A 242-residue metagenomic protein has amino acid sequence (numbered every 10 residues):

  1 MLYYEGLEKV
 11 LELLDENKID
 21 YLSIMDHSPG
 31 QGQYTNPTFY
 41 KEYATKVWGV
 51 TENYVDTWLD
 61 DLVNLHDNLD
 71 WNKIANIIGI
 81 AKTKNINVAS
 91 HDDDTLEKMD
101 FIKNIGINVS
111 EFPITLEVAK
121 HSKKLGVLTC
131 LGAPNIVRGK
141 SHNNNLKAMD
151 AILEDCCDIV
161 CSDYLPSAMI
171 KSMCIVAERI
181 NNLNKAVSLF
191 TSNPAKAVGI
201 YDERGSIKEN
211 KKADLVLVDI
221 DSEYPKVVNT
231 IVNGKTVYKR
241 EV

Functional and structural regions predicted by a protein language model:
M1-D93, D163: Metal-coordinating catalytic core of metallo-dependent amide/deamination hydrolases
L2-K9, D92-E97, F101, V109-E111 (+1 more regions): Active-site glycine- and acidic-residue-rich loops that bind and position anionic ligands or nucleotide-like cofactors
L2-Y3, P29, D94-K98, L116-A119 (+2 more regions): Active-site environment of divalent metal-dependent phosphoester hydrolases
E16-D20, I102-V109, K124-C130, E154-D158: Glycine-enriched alpha-helix->loop->beta-strand junction motifs that scaffold or abut catalytic
G79, E97-I102, I114-K140: Oxyanion-binding "anion nests"
L125-N135, G139-V218: His/Asp/Glu-enriched, well-ordered alpha-helical/loop segment that forms or immediately abuts the divalent-metal
K196, K208-V242: C-terminal cap of metal-dependent C-N hydrolases
